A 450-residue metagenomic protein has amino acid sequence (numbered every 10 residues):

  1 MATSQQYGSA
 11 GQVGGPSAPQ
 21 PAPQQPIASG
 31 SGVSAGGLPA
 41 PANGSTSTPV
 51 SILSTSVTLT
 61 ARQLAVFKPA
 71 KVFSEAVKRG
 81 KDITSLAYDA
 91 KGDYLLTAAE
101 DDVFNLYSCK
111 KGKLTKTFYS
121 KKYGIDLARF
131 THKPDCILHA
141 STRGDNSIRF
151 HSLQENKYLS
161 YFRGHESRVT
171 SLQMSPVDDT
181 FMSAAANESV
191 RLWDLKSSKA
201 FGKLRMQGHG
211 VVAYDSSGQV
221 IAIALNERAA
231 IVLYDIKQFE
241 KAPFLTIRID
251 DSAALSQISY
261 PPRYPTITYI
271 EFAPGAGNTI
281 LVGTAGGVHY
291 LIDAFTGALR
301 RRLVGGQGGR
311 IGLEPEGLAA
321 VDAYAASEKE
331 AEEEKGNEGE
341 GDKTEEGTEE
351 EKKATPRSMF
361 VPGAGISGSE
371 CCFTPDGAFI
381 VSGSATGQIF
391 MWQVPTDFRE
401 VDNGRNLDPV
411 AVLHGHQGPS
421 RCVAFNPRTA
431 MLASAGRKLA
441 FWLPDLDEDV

Functional and structural regions predicted by a protein language model:
G14-K68: Blade/loop signatures of beta-propeller domains
L53-K78, K113-S120, K157-G164, R168 (+4 more regions): Inter-blade linker and blade-boundary elements of WD-repeat/beta-propeller domains
L86-G92, R129-P134, L172-D179, M206 (+5 more regions): Loop/turn segments within WD40 beta-propeller blades
L95, I137-H139, F181, I221 (+3 more regions): Hydrophobic beta-strand positions that form the internal "hydrophobic ladder" of WD40/Gbeta-like beta-propeller blades
A98-D101, A140-G144, A184-N187, A224-E227 (+3 more regions): Conserved strand-to-loop turn within each blade of WD40 beta-propeller repeats
F104-C109, I148-S152, L172, V190-D194 (+4 more regions): WD40-repeat beta-propellers
R421-V450: Blade-level signature of beta-propeller repeat domains, shared across WD40, Kelch, NHL, RCC1 and BNR/Asp-box propellers
